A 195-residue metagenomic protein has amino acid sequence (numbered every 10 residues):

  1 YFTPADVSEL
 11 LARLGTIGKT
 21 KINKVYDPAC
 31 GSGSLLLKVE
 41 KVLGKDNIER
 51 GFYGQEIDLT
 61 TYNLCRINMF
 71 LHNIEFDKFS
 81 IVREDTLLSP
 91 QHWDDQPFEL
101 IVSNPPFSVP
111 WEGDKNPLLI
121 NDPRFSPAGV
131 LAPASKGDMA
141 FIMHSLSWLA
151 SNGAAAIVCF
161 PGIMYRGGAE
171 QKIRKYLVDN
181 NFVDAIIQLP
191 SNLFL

Functional and structural regions predicted by a protein language model:
F2-S103, S108-P110, K115-P117, R124-F125 (+3 more regions): Conserved S-adenosyl-L-methionine
L87, F194-L195: Short secondary-structure boundary/hinge segments and terminal tails
L118-D122, A132-S135: Catalytic core segments in nucleotide and nucleic-acid processing enzymes
L131-F194: Conserved Class I SAM-dependent methyltransferase catalytic core
